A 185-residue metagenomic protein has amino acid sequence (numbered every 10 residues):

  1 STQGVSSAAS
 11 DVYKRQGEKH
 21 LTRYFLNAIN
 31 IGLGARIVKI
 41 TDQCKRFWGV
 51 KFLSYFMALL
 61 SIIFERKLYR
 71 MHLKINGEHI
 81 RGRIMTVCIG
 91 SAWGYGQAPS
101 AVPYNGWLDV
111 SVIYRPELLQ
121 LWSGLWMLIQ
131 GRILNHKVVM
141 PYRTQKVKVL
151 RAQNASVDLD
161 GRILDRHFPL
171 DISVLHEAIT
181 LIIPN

Functional and structural regions predicted by a protein language model:
S1-A9, Y13: Single conserved hydrophobic/aromatic residue that forms the stacking wall/gate of nucleotide- or nucleobase-binding
T2, A28-G32, C88, Y104 (+3 more regions): Short glycine/serine/threonine-biased micro-segments
V5, E65-K67, Y104, P141-R143 (+1 more regions): Residue-level preference for beta-strand/loop junctions
S10, V87, S111, Q120-L121: Hydrophobic alpha-helical segments that either span membranes
S10-D11, N27, N105, D109 (+2 more regions): Acidic side chains
G17-V112: ATP/pyrophosphate-binding catalytic subdomain of soluble kinases
I75, R81, V112-N185: ATP/nucleoside-binding phosphotransfer catalytic cores, i.e., glycine-rich phosphate-binding loops
